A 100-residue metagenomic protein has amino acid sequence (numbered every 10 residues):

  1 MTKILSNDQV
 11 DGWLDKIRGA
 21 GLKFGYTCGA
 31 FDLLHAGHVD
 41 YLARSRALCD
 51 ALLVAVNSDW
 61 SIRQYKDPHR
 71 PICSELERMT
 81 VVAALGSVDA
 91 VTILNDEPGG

Functional and structural regions predicted by a protein language model:
M1-G100: Nucleotidyltransferase catalytic core that binds NTPs
